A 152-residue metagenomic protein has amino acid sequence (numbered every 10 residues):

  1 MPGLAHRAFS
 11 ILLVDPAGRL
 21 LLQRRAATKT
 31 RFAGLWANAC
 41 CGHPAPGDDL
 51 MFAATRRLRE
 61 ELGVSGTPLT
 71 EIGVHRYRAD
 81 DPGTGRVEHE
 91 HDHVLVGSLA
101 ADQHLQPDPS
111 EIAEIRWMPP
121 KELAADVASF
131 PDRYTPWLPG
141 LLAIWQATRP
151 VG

Functional and structural regions predicted by a protein language model:
M1-A17: Acidic, metal-coordinating catalytic segment for phosphate/diphosphate chemistry, firing primarily on the Nudix
G3, R19-L20, I115-R116: A residue-level structural signature of the nucleotidyltransferase/glycosyltransferase Rossmann-like core
V14-L20, A27-K29, A100-D102: Short, charged/polar surface micro-motifs in flexible loops or helix N-caps
L22, A39-I72, L95: The catalytic Nudix box helix
R25-K29, E111-E114: Short, solvent-exposed aromatic-acidic interface loops
A27-K29, H43, R76-R78: Short, catalytically relevant binding-site loops at active-site mouths
K29-W36: A conserved beta-turn-beta hairpin within the catalytic core of GNAT-like acetyltransferases that forms part
G34, G73-P82, R86-G152: Nudix hydrolase/Nudix homology domain
